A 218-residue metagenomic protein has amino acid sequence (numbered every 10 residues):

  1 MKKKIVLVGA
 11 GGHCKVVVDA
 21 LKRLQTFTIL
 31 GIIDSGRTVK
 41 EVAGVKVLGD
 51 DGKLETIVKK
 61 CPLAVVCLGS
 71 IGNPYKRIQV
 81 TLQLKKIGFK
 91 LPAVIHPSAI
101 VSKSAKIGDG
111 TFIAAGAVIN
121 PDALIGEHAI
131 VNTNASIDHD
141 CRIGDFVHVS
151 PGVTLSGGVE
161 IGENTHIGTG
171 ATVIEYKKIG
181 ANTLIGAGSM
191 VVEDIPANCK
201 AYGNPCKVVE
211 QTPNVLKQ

Functional and structural regions predicted by a protein language model:
M1-K4, Q211-Q218: Short, Lys/Arg-enriched, disordered terminal segments
M1-V65: A solvent-exposed beta-alpha-beta segment
A10, D34-S35, G69, H96 (+1 more regions): Cofactor-binding loop segments of dinucleotide-utilizing enzymes, especially the Rossmann-like FAD- and NAD(P)+-binding
K15-D19, Y75, D145, E193 (+1 more regions): Alpha-helical elements of the RecA-like P-loop NTPase motor core of helicases
L21-L24, T81-Q83, K217: Short, solvent-exposed amphipathic alpha-helical segments in soluble enzyme and RNA/protein-processing domains
L24-T26, L84-F89, E193: Short helix-capping segments at alpha-helix termini
V39-H96, I100: Phosphate-bearing ligand-interacting subdomains that bind or position ATP/ADP/UDP/GDP/NAD(P) or nucleotide-linked
A93-V209: Structural signal for interior beta-strand "rungs" in well-ordered beta-sheet cores of soluble enzyme domains
